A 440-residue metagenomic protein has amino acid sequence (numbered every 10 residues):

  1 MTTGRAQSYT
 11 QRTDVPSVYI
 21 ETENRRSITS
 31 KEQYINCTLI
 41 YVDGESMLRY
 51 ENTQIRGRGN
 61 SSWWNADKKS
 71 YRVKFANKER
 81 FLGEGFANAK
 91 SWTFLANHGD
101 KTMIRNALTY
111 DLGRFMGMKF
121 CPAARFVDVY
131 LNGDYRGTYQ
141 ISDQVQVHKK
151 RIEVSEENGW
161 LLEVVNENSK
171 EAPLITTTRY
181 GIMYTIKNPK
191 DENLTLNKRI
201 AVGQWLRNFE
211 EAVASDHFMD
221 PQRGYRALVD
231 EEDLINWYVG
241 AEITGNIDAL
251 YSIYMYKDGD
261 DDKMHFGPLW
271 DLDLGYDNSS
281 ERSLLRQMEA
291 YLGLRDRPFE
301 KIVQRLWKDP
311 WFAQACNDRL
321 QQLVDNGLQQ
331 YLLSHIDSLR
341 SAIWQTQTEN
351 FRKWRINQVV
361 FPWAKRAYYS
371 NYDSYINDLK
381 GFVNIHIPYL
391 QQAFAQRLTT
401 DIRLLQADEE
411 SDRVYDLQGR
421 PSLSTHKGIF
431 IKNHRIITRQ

Functional and structural regions predicted by a protein language model:
M1-Q7: Bacterial Sec-dependent N-terminal signal peptides
Q7-G44: N-terminal module-boundary/linker segments of secreted carbohydrate-active enzymes
R26-I28, E51-T53, S62, A66 (+1 more regions): Middle-to-C-terminal accessory/interaction subdomains
T38-A96: Conserved oxyanion/phosphate-binding beta-strand-loop segments in alpha/beta enzyme cores
K74, E79-R80, A89-H98, M118-P122 (+2 more regions): Internal "kinase-insert"/substrate-recognition segments embedded within catalytic cores of ATP-dependent enzymes
M116-D128, N246: Short, well-structured beta-strand/strand-turn elements
Q392-Q418: Residue-level detector of functionally pivotal "anchor" positions at catalytic/ligand-binding pockets or at interdomain
I429-Q440: C-terminal tail/sorting-segment detector
